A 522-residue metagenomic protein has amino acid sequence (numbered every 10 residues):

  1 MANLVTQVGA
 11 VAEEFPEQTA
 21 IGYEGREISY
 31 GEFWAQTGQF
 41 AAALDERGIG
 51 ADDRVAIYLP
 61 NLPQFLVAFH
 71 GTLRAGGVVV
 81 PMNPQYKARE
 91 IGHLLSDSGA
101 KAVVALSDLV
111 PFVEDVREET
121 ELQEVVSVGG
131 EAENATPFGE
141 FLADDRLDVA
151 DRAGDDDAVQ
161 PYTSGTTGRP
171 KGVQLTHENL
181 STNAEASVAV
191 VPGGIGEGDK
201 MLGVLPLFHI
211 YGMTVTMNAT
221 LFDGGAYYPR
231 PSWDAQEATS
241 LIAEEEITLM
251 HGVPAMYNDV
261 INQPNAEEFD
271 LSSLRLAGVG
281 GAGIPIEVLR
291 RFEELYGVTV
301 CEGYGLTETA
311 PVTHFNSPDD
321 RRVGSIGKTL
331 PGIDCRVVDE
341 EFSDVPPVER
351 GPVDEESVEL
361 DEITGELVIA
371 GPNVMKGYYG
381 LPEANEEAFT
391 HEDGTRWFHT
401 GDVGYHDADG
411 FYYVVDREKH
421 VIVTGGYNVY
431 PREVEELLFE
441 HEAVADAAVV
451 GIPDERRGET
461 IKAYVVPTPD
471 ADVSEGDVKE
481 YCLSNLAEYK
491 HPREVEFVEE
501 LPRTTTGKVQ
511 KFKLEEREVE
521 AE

Functional and structural regions predicted by a protein language model:
L4, G9, E17-I49, D53-L62 (+2 more regions): Conserved AMP-binding/adenylate-forming core of the ANL superfamily
Q7, E46-R47, V67-H70, R74-A143 (+3 more regions): Structural core segment of the AMP-binding/adenylate-forming
P16-T19, D144-K171, G193-K200: Conserved pre-ATP/AMP-binding loop-to-beta segment of ANL
S29-G31, A158-E185, N316, Q510: Conserved AMP-binding A3 loop
V103-A105, M250-V253, G371, K376-G377 (+5 more regions): AMP-binding/adenylate-forming catalytic core of the ANL superfamily
G165, F222, E244-G252, I261-V323 (+2 more regions): Gly/Ser/Thr-rich phosphate-binding loop
S181-K200, F208-L249, D259, Q263-P264: Conserved AMP-binding/adenylation subdomain of ANL enzymes
G297, D344-E362, V374-G401, E418 (+3 more regions): Conserved ANL (AMP-binding/adenylate-forming) active-site segment centered on the GW(Y/F)…HTG consensus within
